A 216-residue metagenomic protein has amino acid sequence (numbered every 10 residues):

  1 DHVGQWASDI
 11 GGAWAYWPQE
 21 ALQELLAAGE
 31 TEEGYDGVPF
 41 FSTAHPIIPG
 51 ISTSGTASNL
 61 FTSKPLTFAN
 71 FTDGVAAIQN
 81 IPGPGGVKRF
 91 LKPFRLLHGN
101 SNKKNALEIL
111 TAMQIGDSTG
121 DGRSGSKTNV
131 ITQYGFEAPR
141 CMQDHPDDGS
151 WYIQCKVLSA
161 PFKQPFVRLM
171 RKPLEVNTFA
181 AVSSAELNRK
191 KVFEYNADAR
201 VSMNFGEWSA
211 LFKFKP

Functional and structural regions predicted by a protein language model:
D1-E33, L96, Y195: Long, contiguous amphipathic alpha-helices that act as assembly "spine/axial" helices in icosahedral shell and virion
Q23-E30, G34, G116, S126 (+1 more regions): Solvent-exposed, non-transmembrane amphipathic alpha-helical segments
E33-T43: Conserved binding/catalytic microenvironments
T43-P84, F90-R95, S101-P216: Sequence/fold signature of self-assembling virion shell proteins
